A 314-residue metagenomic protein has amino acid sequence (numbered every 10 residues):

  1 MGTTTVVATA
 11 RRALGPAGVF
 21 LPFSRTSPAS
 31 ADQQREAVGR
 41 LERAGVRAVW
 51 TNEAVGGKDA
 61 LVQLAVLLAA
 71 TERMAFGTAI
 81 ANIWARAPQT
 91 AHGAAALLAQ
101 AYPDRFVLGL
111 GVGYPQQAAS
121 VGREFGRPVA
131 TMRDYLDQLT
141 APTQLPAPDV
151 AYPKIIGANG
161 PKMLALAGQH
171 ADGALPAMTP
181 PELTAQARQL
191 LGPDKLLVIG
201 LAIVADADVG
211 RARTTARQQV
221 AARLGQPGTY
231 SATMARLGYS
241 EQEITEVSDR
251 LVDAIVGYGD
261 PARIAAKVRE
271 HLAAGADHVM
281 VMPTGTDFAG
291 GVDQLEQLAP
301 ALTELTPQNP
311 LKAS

Functional and structural regions predicted by a protein language model:
M1-S314: Active-site-adjacent structural elements that line small-molecule/cofactor binding pockets in enzymes
